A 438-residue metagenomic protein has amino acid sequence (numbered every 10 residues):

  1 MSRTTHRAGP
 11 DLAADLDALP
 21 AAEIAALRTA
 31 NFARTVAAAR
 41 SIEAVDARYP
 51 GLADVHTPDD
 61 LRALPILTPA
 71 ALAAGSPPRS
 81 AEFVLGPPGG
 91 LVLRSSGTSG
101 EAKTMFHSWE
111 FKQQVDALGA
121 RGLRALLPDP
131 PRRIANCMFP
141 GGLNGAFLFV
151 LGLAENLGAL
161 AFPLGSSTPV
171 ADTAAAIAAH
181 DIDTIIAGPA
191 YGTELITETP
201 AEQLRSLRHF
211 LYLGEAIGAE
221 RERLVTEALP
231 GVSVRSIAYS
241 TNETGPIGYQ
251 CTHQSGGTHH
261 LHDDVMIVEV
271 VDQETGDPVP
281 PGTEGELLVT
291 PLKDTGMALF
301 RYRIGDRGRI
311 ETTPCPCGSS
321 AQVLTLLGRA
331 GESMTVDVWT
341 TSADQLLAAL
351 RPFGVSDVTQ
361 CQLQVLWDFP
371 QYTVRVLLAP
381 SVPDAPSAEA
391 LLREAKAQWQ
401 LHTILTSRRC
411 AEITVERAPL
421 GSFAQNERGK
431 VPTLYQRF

Functional and structural regions predicted by a protein language model:
M1-R94, G100-A117, R121, A125 (+2 more regions): Nucleotide 5′-phosphate-binding alpha/beta core
S2-G9, A13, A70-L224, A228-L229 (+1 more regions): Active-site phosphate/ATP/adenylate-binding loop shared across adenylate-forming ligases
T104, V279-P280, E332-T335, S342 (+1 more regions): A sequence-level detector of short linear motifs
G142-N144, F162-G165, R235-A238, A411-A418: General small-molecule cofactor/ligand-binding pocket signal
P169-A171, E243-T244, L420-Q425: A short acidic, often aromatic-flanked loop/helix-cap motif at beta-alpha or helix-coil junctions that lines enzyme
I185, L288, K293-I404, G429: AMP-binding/adenylate-forming catalytic core of the ANL superfamily
I217, R223-P314: Conserved AMP-binding/adenylate-forming
